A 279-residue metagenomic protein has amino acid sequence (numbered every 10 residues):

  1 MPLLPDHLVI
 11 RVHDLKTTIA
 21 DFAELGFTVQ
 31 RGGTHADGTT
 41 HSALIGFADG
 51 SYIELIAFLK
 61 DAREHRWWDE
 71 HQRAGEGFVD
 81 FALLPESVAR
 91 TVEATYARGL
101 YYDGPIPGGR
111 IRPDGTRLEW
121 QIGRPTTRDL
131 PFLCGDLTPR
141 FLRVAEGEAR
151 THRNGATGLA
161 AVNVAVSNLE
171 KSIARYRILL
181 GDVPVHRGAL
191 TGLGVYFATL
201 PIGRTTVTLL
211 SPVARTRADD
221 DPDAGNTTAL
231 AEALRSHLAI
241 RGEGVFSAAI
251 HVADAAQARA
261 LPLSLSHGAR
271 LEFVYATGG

Functional and structural regions predicted by a protein language model:
M1-P5, I10-Q30, F47-R187, T191-G279: Glyoxalase I/VOC metalloenzyme domain signal
T34-G38, K60-D61: Short active-site-proximal "capping" loops at secondary-structure junctions
G38-D49: N-terminal low-complexity or amphipathic/hydrophobic leaders
